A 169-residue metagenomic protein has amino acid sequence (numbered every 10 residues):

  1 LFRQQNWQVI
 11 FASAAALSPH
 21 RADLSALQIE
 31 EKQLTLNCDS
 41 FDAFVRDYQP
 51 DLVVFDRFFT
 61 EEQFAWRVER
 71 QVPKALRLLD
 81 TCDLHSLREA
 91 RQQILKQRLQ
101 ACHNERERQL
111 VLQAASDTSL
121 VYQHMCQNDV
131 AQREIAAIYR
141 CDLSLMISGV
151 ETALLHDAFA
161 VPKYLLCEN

Functional and structural regions predicted by a protein language model:
L1-Q4, I10-N104, Q132: Extended catalytic core of nucleotide-activated donor transferases of GT-like folds
V9-I10, S144: Hydrophobic targeting segments
F44, Y48, T81, Q113-S116 (+3 more regions): Intrinsic structural disorder
W66, I135, A153: Active-site phosphate/pyrophosphate- and oxyanion-stabilizing loops and adjacent acidic/basic residues in soluble
H85, C102-L143: Membrane-proximal helix-turn-helix segments that form the acceptor-binding/catalytic region of lipid-linked
L99-C102, V111, K163-L166: Extended hydrophobic/Leu-rich segments
R140-I147, T152-N169: Helix-loop-beta element that forms the nucleotide-linked donor phosphate-binding surface in glycosyltransferases
